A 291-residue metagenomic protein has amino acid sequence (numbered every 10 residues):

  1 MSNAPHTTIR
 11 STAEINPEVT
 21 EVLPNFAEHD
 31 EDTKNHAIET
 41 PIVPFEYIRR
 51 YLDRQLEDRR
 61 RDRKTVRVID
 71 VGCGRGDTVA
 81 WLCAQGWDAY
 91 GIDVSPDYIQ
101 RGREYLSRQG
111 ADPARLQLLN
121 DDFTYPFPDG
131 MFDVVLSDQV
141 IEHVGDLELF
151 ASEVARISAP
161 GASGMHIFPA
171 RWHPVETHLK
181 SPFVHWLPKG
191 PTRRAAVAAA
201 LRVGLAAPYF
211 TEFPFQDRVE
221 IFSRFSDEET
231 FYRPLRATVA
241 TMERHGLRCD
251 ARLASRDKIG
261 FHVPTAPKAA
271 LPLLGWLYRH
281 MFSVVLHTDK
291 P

Functional and structural regions predicted by a protein language model:
M1-P128, V134, A151, I259-F261 (+1 more regions): Conserved N-terminal segment of class I S-adenosyl-L-methionine
L23, L205-P291: A C-terminal cap/extension of S-adenosyl-L-methionine-dependent methyltransferases that defines the acceptor-substrate
D97, V144-L149, E176: Short N-terminal helix/helix-N-cap motif within the alpha/beta-hydrolase-1
V134-G145: A short SAM/SAH-binding and catalytic strip from SAM-dependent methyltransferases
E148-P160: A short glycine-rich, Lys/Arg-flanked "PGG" loop and its adjoining helix->strand segment in the class I
M165-A196: Conserved class I S-adenosyl-L-methionine
V184-Q216: Flexible "cap/lid" subdomain of the alpha/beta-hydrolase fold that forms the substrate-access gate
